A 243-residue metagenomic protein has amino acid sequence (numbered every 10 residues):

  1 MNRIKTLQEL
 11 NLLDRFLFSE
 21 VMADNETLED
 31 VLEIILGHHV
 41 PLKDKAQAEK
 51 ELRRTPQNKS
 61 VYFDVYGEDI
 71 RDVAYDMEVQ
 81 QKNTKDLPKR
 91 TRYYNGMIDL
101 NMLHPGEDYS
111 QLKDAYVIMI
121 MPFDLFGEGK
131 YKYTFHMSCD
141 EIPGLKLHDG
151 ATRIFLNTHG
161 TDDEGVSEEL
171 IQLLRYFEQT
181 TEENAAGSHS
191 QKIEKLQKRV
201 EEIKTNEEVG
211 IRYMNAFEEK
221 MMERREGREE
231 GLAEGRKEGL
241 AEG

Functional and structural regions predicted by a protein language model:
M1-E242: Elongated, amphipathic alpha-helical interaction scaffolds
